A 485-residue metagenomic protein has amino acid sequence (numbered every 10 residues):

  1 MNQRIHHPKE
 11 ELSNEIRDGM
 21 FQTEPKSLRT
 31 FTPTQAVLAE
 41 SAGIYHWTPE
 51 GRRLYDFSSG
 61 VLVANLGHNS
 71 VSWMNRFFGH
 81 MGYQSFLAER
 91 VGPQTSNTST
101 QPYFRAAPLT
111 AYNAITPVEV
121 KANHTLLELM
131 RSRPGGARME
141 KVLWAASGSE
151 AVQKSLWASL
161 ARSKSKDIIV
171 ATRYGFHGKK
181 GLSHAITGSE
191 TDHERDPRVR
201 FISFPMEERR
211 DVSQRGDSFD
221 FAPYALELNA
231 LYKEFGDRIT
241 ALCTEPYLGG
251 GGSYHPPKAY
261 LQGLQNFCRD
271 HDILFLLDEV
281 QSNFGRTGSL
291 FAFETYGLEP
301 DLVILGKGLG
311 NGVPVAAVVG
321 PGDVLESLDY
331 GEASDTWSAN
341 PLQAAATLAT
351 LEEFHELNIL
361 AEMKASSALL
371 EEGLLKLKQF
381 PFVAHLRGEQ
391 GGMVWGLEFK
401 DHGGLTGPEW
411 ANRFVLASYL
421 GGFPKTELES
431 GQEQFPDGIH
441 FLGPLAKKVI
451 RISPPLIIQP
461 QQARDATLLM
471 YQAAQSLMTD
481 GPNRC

Functional and structural regions predicted by a protein language model:
N2-C485: Conserved N-terminal phosphate-binding loop of PLP-dependent enzymes in the Aspartate aminotransferase
